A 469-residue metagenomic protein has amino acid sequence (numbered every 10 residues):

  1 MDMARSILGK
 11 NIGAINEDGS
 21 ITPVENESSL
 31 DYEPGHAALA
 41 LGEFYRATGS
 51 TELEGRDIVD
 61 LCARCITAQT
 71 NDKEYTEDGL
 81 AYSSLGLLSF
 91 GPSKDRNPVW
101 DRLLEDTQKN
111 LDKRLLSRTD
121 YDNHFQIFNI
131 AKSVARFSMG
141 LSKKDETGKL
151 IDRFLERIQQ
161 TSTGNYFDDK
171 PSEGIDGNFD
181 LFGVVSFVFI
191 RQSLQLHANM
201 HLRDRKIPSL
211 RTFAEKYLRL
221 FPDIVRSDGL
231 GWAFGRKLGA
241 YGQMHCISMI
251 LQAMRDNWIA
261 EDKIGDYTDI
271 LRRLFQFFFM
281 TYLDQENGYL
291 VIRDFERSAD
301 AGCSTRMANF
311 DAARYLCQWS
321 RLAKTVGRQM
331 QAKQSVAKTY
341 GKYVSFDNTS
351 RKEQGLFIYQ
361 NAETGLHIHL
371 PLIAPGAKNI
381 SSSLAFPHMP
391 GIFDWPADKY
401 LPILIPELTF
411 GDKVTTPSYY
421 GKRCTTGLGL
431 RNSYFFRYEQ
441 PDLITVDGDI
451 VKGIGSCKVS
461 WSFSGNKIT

Functional and structural regions predicted by a protein language model:
M1-M3, E25: Mature N-terminal, pre-catalytic/accessory segment of carbohydrate-active enzymes
M3-G19: N-terminal signal-anchor module of multipass membrane proteins
I7, E33-A40, Y217, L271-L274 (+1 more regions): Alpha-helical packing segments of well-folded alpha/beta enzyme cores
N11, L41, L87, L111 (+4 more regions): Hydrophobic, Leu/Ile/Phe/Ala-enriched alpha-helical segments that form helix-helix packing faces
V24-L251: Aromatic-lined, polymer-binding surfaces characteristic of secreted/periplasmic polysaccharide-degrading enzymes
S227, C246-T469: Extended polysaccharide-engagement surfaces of secreted carbohydrate-active enzymes
